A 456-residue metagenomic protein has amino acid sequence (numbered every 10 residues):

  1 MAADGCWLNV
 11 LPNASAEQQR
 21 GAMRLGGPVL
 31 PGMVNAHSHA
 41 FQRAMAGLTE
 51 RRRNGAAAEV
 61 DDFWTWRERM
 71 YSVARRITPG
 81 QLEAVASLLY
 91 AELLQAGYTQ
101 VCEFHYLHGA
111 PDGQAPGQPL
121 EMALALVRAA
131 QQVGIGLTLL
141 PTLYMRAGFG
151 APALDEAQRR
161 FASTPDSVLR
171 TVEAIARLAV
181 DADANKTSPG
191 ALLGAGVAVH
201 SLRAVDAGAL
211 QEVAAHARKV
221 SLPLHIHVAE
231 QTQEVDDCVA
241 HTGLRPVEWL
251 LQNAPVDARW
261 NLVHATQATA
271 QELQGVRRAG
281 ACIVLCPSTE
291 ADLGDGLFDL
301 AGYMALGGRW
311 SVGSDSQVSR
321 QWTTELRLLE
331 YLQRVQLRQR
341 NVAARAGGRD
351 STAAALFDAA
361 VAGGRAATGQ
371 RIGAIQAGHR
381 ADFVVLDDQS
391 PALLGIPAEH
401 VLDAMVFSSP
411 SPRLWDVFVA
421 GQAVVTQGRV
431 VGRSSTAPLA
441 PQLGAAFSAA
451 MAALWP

Functional and structural regions predicted by a protein language model:
M1-L30, I175, N185-T187: Histidine-rich, glycine-flanked metal-binding segment
P31-R43, P223-T232: Histidine-centered catalytic micro-motifs
A44-E83, P111-P119, R146-D166, T232-D257 (+2 more regions): Active-site gating loops and adjacent loop-to-helix segments of metal-dependent hydrolytic enzymes
L48-G136, D166-G190, G444-P456: Alpha-helical scaffold segments that flank or form the walls of functional sites
G109-A265: Metal-coordinating catalytic core of metallo-dependent amide/deamination hydrolases
T232-L244, E272-R277, G294-Y303, V318-L337: Histidine/acidic-residue-rich catalytic or RNA/ligand-binding cores of hydrolases and nuclease-related proteins
Q252-P255, R259, A301-S390: His/Asp/Glu-enriched, well-ordered alpha-helical/loop segment that forms or immediately abuts the divalent-metal
A354-P456: Active-site microenvironment of metallo-dependent hydrolases
